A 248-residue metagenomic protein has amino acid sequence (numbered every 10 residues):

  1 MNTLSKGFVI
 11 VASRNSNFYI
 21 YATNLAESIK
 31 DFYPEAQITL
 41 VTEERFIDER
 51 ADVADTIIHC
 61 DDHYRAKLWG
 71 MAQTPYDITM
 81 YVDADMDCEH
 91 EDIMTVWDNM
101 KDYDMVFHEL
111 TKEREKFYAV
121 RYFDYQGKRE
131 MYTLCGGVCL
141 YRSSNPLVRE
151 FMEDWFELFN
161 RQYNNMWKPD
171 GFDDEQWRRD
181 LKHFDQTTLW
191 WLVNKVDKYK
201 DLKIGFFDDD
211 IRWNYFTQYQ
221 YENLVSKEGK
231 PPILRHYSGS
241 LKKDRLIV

Functional and structural regions predicted by a protein language model:
M1-I20: N-proximal low-complexity "stem/linker" segments adjacent to membrane-targeting elements
N2-K6, L40, A51-A54, C88 (+2 more regions): A glycosyltransferase accessory/donor-loop signature
F8-I10, L40, Y81: Structural beta-sheet core signal
S28-A36: Short, acidic, metal-binding catalytic loop of nucleotide-sugar glycosyltransferases
V41-D48, H90, T111: Short, polar loop motifs at secondary-structure junctions
E43-T74: Active-site-proximal specificity loops/subdomain of glycosyltransferases
Y64-Y118: GT-A fold catalytic core of metal-dependent nucleotide-sugar glycosyltransferases, centered on the diacidic
V106-E130, S240-L241, L246-V248: A short, conserved beta-to-alpha structural element at the edge of catalytic cores that scaffolds binding
